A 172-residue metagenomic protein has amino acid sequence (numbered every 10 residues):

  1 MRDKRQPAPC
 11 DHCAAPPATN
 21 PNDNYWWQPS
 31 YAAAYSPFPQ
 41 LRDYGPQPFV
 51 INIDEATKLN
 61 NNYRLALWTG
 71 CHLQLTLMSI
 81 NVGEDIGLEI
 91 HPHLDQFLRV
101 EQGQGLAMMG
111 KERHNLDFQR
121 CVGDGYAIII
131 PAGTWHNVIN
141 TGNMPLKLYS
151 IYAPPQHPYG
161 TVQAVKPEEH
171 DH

Functional and structural regions predicted by a protein language model:
M1-H72, G87, R120, K166-H172: A short, N-terminal "cap"/entry segment at the start of jelly-roll beta-barrel domains of the cupin/DSBH fold
N60-N62, T76-H93: Conserved short histidine dyad/triad with adjacent acidic residue
L73, V82, H93, T134-W135 (+1 more regions): A generic "binding-loop/recognition-motif" signal
L75-S79, F97, Q119, A127-I129 (+1 more regions): Conserved hydrophobic/aromatic beta-strand scaffold that supports enzyme active sites
I86-L88, A107-M108, I130, H136-N143 (+1 more regions): Short beta-strand His + acidic residue motifs that chelate non-heme Fe in jelly-roll/DSBH and cupin folds
H93-E112: Glycine- and acidic-residue-biased ligand/ion/polar-headgroup-sensing regions
E112-A132: Short acidic-glycine-tyrosine-enriched beta hairpin
I139-H172: Double-stranded beta-helix
